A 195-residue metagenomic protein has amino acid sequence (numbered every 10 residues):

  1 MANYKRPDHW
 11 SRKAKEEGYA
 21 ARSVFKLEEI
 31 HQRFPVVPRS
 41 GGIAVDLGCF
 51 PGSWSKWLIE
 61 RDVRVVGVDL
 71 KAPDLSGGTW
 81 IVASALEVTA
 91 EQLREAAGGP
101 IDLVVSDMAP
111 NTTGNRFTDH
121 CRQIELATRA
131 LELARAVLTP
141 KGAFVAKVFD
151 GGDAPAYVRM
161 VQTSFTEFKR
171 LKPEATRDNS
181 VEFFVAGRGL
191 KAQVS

Functional and structural regions predicted by a protein language model:
M1-R39: Class I SAM-dependent methyltransferase Rossmann-like catalytic core, especially the SAM/SAH-binding loop
R39-F50: Conserved class I S-adenosyl-L-methionine
I43, K141-A143: Short glycine-centered segments of the SAM/dcSAM-binding site in methyltransferase folds
P51-R61: Conserved SAM-binding loop of SAM-dependent methyltransferases across substrates and taxa, primarily the Class I
V63-V66: Short beta-strand element of Class I
V68-T113: S-adenosyl-L-methionine
A83, G99-K141, G152: Mobile active-site "lid"/loop adjacent to the S-adenosyl-L-methionine
V148-S195: Class I S-adenosyl-L-methionine
